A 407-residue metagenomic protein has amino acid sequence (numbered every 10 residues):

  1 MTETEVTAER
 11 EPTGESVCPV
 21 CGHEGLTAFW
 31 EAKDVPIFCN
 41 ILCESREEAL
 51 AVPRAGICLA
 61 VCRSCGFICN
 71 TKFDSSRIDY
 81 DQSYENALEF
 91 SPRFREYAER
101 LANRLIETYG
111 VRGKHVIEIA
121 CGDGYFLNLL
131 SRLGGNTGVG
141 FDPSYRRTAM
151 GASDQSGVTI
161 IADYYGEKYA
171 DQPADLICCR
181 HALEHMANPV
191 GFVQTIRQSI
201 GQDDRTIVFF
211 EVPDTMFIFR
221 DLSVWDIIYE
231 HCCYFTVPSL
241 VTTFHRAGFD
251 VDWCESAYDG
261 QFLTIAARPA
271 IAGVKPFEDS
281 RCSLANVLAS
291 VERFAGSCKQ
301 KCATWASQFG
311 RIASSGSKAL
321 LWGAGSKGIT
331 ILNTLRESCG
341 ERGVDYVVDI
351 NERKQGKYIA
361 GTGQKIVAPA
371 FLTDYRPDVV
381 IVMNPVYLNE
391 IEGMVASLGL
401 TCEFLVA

Functional and structural regions predicted by a protein language model:
E3-P92, E255: N-terminal juxtadomain amphipathic helix that follows a signal peptide/anchor or precedes a small N-terminal auxiliary
I37-N40, V208-C233, V237-V241: Short, glycine-/aromatic-enriched active-site segment of Class I SAM-dependent methyltransferases
L50-M150, A162, I228, C233 (+2 more regions): Extended interfacial segments that mediate partner engagement and assembly in macromolecular machines
R104-L105, V111, L129, I265-A407: Hydrophobic, well-ordered beta-alpha structural blocks that scaffold small-molecule cofactor pockets
D154-E167: Conserved SAM-binding strand-loop segment of SAM-dependent methyltransferases
C178: A conserved beta-strand element that flanks and buttresses the S-adenosyl-L-methionine
V190-I207: A short glycine-rich, Lys/Arg-flanked "PGG" loop and its adjoining helix->strand segment in the class I
D204-P213, E403-V406: Conserved beta-strand signature within the Rossmann-like core of class I S-adenosyl-L-methionine
